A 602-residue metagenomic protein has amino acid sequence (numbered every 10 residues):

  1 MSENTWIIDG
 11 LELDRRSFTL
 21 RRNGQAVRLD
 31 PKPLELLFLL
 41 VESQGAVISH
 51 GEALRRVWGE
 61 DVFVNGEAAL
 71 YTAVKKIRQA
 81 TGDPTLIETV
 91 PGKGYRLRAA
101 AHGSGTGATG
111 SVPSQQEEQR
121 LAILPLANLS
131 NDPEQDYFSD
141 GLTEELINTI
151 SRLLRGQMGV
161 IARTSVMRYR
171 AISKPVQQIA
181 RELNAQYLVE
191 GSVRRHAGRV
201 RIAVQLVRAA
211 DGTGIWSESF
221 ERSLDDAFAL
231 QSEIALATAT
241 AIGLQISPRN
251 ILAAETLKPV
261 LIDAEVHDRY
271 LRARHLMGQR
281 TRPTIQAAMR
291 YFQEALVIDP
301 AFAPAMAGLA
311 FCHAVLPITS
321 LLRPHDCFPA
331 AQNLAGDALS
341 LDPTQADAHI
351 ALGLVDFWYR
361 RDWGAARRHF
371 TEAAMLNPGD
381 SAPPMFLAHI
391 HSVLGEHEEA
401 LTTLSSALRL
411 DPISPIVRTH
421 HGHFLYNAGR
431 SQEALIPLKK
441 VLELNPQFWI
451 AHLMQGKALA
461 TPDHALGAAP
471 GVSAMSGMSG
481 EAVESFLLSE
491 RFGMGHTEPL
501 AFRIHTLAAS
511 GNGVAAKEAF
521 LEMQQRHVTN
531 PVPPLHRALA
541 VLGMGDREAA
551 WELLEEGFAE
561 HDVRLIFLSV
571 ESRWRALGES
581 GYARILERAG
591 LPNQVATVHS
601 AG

Functional and structural regions predicted by a protein language model:
S2-I8, L13, V27-R28, L40-G45 (+2 more regions): DNA-binding patch around the recognition helix
N4, D14, L20-R21, Q25-V27 (+7 more regions): Acidic, proline/glycine-rich low-complexity intrinsically disordered segments
D9, T19-L20: N-terminal anchoring/assembly modules that precede and organize ATP-driven motor systems
P33-L36, I77, P534: The N-cap/first-turn positions of alpha helices within or immediately adjacent to helix-turn-helix DNA-binding domains
D83, A185, Y582: Hydrophobic patch in the ABC ATPase nucleotide-binding domain
E88, I161, A583: General small-molecule cofactor/ligand-binding pocket signal
A335, M385, H391, E396-G602: Alpha-helical protein-protein interaction modules
